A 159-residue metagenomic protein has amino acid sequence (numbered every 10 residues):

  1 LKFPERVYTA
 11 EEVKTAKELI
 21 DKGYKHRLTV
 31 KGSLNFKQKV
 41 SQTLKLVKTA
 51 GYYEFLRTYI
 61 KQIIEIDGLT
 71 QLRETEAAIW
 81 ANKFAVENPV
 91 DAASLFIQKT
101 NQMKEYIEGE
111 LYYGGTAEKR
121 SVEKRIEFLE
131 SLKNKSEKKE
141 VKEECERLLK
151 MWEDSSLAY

Functional and structural regions predicted by a protein language model:
A10-A77, L132: Auxiliary, metal-adjacent structural segments of Zn-dependent hydrolase domains
H26-F36, N82-V86, E108-Y112: Second-shell loop/turn segments in exported
Q38-Q42, D91, L95, T116 (+1 more regions): Extracytoplasmic/secreted proteins, especially bacterial periplasmic and envelope-associated proteins
K48-Y52, N101, E105, I126-N134: Sec-exported extracytoplasmic/periplasmic mature domains
W80-F96: Short pre-active-site segment immediately N-terminal to the catalytic Zn-binding motif
A93-I107: Active-site recognition of the HExxH zinc-binding catalytic motif
Y112-L148: Post-HExxH zinc-binding segment in Zn-dependent metallohydrolases
R147-A158: Short, low-complexity, Pro/Ser/Thr/Gly-rich segments in the mature regions of secreted, periplasmic
